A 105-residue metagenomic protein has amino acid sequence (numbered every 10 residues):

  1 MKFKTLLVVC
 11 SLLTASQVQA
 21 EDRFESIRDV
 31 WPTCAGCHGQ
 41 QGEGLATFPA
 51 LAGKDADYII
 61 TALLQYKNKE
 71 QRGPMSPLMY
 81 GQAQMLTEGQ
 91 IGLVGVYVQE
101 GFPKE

Functional and structural regions predicted by a protein language model:
K2, R23-F24, I60-T61, N68 (+2 more regions): Predominantly soluble domains enriched in secretory-pathway, periplasmic, or organellar proteins
K2-V9: Sec-dependent signal peptide recognition, specifically the positively charged N-region followed immediately by
L13-W31, T47-P49, F102-P103: Electrostatic cytochrome c docking/interface patches
E21, Q40, S76-L78, Y97-Q99: Residue-level hotspots at or immediately adjacent to binding/recognition sites across diverse folds
I27, Q41-R72, Y80-Q84: Gly/Gly-Pro-rich "capping" loops immediately C-terminal to redox-active cysteine motifs in periplasmic/lumenal
P32-Q40, V94: The canonical Cys-X-X-Cys-His
D57, Q82-E105: C-terminal capping alpha-helices of c-type cytochrome domains
